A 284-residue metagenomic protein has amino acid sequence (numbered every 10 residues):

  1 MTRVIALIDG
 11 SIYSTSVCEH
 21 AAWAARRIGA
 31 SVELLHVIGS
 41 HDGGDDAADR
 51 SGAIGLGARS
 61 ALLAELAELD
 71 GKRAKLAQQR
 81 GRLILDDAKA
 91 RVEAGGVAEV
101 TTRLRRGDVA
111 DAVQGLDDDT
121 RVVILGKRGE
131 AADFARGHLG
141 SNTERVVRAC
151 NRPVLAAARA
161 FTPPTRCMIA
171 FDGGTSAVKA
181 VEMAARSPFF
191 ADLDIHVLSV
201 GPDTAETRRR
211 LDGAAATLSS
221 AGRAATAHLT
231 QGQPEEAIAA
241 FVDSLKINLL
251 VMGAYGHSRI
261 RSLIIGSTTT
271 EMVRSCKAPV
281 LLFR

Functional and structural regions predicted by a protein language model:
T2-L66, A149, T162-L229, I247: Small/aliphatic-rich secondary-structure junction motif
S14-H20, R26-R27, T102, D108-F161 (+1 more regions): Gly/Ser-rich helix-loop-strand patches that form or flank binding pockets for ribonucleotide-derived cofactors
L63-L76: Short glycine/proline- and acidic residue-enriched helix-loop micro-motifs that form flexible lids or anion-recognition
I84-V100, A221: A structural motif corresponding to the C-terminal end of an alpha-helix and its immediate exit/capping segment
A98-T101, D194, A224-T226, P279: Conserved beta-strand segments of alpha/beta enzyme cores
G107-A110, T230-E236: Conserved active-site histidine-acidic residue motif and adjacent donor-binding/catalytic loop of glycosyltransferases
A215, Q233-D243: A short, acidic, amphipathic alpha-helical segment used as a generic capping/interface helix at domain edges
